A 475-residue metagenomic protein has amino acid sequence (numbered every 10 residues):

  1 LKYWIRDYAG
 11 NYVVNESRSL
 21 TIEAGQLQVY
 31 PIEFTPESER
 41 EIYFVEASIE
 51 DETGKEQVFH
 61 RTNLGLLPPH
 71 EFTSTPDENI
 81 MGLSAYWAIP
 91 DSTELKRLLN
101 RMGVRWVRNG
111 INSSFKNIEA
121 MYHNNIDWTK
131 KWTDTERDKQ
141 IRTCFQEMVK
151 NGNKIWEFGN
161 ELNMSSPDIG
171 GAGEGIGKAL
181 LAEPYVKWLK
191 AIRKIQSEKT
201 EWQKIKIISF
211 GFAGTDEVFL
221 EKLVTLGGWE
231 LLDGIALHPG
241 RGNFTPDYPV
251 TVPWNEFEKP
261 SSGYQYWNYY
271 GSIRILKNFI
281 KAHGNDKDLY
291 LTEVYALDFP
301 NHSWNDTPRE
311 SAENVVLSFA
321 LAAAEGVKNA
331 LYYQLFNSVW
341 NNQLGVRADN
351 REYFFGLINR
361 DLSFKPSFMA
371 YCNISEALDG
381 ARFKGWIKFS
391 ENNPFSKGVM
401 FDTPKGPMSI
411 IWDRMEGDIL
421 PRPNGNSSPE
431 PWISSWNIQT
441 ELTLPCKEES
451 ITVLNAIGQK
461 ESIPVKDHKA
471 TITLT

Functional and structural regions predicted by a protein language model:
L1-V104, N109: Mature N-terminal, pre-catalytic/accessory segment of carbohydrate-active enzymes
L67-L226: N-terminal catalytic cores of secreted or lumenal carbohydrate-active enzymes
V107, W156, E161, I192 (+8 more regions): Conserved, mostly hydrophobic/aromatic
L181-F319, E325: Noncatalytic carbohydrate-binding groove/subsite architecture in carbohydrate-active enzymes
A296-I374, G385-P394: Aromatic/acidic polysaccharide-binding cleft in carbohydrate-active enzymes
F389-K447: Carbohydrate-binding surface patches
E441-Q459: Solvent-exposed beta-hairpin/edge-strand motifs
S462-T475: C-terminal beta-strand-rich structural cap/linker in extracellular carbohydrate-active enzymes
